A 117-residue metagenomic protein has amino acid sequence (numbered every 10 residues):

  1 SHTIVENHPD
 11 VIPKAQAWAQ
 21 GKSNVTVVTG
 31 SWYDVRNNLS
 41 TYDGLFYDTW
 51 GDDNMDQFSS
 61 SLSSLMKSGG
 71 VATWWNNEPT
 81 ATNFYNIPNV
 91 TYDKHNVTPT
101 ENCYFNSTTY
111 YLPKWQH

Functional and structural regions predicted by a protein language model:
S1-D34: SAM cofactor-binding core of SAM-dependent methyltransferases, primarily the Rossmann-like beta-alpha-beta module
N7-H8, D48-W50: Structured beta-strand/turn binding interfaces of compact recognition modules in eukaryotic regulators
V11-K14, W18, Y33-N38, G51-H117: C-terminal substrate-binding/active-site "lid" region of AdoMet-derived donor-dependent transferases
T41-T49: Short SAM/SAH-binding signature in class I
